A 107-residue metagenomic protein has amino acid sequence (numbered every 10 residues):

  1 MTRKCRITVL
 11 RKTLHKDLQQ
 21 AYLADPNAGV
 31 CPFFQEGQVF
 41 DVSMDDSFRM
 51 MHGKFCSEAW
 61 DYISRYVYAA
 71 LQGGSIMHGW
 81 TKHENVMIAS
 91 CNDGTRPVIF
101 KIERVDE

Functional and structural regions predicted by a protein language model:
M1, F34-E36, N92-R96: Solvent-exposed loop and beta-edge segments used for protein-protein assembly and interaction
M1-I7: Short structural boundary motif marking the start of a folded domain
R3, K12, K16-D25: Short, structured beta-strand/loop micro-motifs enriched in basic residues and often containing a Trp
T8-L14, D45: Generic short beta-strand segments
A21-S47: Short, flexible N-terminal segments of the mature chain
S47-E58: Short, Lys/Arg- and Gly-enriched loop/turn segments at beta-strand edges
Y62-E107: Short, compact, well-ordered microdomains
